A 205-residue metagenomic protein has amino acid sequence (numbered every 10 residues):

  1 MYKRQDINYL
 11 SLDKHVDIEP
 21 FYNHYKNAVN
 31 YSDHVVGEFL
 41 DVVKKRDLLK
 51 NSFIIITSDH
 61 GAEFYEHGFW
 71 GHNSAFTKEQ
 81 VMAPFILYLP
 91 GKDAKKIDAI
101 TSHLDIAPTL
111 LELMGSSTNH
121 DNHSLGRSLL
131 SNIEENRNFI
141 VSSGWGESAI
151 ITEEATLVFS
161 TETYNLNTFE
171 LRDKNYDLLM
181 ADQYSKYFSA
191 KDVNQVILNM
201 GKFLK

Functional and structural regions predicted by a protein language model:
M1-Q5: Conserved small/polar residues in nucleotide/adenosyl-binding loops
D6-S52, K205: A long, amphipathic alpha-helix that forms part of the scaffold/cap immediately adjacent to metal-dependent active
H15, V29, G71-H72, E79 (+3 more regions): Mature, Sec-exported extracytoplasmic domains of Gram-positive
D17-F21, L89-A94: Flexible glycine/proline-enriched surface loops and loop-helix/loop-strand junctions
H24, N73, A94-D98: Conserved short-loop catalytic and cofactor-binding motifs
V29-S32, V36-F39, F53-G61, F85-L87 (+2 more regions): Beta-strand elements within well-structured catalytic alpha/beta cores of enzymes that handle phosphate/sulfate esters
G37, D41-K50, P90-K205: Membrane-interface soluble catalytic domains
L48-K92: Histidine-centered active-site microenvironments of extracellular/periplasmic hydrolases and transferases
